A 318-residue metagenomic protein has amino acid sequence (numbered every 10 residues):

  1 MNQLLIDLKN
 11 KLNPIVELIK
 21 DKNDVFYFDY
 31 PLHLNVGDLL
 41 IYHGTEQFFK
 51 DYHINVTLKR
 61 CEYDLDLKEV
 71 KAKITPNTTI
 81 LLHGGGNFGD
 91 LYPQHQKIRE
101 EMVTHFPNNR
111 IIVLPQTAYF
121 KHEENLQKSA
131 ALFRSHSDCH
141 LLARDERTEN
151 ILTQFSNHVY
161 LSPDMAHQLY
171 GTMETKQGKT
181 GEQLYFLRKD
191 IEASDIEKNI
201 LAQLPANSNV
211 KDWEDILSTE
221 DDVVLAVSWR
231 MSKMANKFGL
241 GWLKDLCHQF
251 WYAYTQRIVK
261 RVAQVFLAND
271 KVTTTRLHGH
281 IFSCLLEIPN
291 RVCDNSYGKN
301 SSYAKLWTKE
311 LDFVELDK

Functional and structural regions predicted by a protein language model:
M1-K318: Active-site anion-handling motifs in enzyme catalytic cores
